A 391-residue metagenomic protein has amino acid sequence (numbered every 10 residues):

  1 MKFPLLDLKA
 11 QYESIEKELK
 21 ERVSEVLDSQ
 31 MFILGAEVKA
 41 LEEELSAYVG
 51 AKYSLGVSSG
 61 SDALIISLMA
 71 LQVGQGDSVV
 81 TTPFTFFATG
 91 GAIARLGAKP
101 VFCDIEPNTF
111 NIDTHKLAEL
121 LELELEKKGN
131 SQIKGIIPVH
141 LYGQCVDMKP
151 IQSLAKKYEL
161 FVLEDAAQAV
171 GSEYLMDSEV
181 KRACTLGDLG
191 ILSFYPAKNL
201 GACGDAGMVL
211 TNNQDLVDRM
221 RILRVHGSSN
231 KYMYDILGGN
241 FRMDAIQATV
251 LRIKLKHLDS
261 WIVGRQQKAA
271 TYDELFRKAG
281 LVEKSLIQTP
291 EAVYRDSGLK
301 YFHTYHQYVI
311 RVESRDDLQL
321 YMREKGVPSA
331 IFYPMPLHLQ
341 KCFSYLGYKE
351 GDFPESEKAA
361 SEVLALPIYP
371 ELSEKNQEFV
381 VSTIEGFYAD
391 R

Functional and structural regions predicted by a protein language model:
M1-M31, A36: N-terminal "arm"/small-domain region of PLP-dependent enzymes with the aminotransferase-like
K9, E21, V38-E43, A51-K52 (+7 more regions): PLP-dependent aminotransferase class I/II
Q30-S78, A92-A94, F102-D104: Phosphate-binding glycine-rich loop
I65-E119, E124-E126, N130, I137: Conserved PLP-anchoring active-site segment centered on the Schiff-base-forming lysine
L96, K157-Y158, K325: Helix C-cap/helix->beta junction micro-motif
N108-A202, M208-L210: Active-site phosphate-binding strand-loop segment of PLP-dependent enzymes
